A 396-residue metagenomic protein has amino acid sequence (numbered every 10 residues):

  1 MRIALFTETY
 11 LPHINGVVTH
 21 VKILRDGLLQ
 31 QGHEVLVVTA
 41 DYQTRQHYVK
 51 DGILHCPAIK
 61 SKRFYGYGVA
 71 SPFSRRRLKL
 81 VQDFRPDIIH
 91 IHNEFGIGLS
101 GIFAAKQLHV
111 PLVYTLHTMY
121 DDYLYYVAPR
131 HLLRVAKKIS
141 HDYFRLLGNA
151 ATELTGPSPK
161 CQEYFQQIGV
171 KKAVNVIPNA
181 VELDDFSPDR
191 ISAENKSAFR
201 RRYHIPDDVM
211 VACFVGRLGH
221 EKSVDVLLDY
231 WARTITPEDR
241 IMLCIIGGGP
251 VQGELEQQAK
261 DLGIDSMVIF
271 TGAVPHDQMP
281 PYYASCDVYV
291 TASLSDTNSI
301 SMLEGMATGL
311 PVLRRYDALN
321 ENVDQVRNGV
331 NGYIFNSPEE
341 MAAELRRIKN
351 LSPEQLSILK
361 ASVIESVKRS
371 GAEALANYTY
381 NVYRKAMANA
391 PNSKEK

Functional and structural regions predicted by a protein language model:
M1-H55, A374, R384, K394-E395: N-terminal subdomain of nucleotide-sugar transferases
D41, K160, A180: Carbohydrate-associated surface elements
G148, T271-V274, P281-C286: Short alpha-helical donor nucleotide-sugar binding micro-motif in glycosyltransferases
T155, P206-W231: Conserved donor-binding/catalytic core segment of Leloir-type glycosyltransferases
E254-A273: Nucleotide-activated donor-binding/catalytic signature segment of Leloir-type glycosyltransferases, i.e., the conserved
L294: Aromatic "clamp/platform" in nucleotide-sugar-dependent glycosyltransferases that forms part of the donor/acceptor
P311-Y316: Short hydrophobic beta-strand element within catalytic cores of glycosyltransferases and related nucleotide-activated
R327-E339, R347-P353: Conserved acidic donor-binding segment of nucleotide-sugar-dependent glycosyltransferases
